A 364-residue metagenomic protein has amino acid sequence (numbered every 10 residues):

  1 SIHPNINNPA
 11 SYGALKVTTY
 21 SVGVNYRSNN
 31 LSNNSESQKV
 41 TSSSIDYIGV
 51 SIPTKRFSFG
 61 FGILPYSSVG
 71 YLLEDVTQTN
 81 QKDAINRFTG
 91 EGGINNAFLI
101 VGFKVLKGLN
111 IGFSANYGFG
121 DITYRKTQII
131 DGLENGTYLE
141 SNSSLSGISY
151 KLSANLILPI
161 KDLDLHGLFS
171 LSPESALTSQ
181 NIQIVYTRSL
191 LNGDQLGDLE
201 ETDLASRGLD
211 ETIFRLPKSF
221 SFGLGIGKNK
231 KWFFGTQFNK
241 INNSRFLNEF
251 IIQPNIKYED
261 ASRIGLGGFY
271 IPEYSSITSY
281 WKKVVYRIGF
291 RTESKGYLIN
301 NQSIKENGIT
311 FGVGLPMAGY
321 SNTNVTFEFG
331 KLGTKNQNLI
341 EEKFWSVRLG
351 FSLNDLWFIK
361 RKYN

Functional and structural regions predicted by a protein language model:
S1-N364: Subset of outer-membrane beta-barrel
